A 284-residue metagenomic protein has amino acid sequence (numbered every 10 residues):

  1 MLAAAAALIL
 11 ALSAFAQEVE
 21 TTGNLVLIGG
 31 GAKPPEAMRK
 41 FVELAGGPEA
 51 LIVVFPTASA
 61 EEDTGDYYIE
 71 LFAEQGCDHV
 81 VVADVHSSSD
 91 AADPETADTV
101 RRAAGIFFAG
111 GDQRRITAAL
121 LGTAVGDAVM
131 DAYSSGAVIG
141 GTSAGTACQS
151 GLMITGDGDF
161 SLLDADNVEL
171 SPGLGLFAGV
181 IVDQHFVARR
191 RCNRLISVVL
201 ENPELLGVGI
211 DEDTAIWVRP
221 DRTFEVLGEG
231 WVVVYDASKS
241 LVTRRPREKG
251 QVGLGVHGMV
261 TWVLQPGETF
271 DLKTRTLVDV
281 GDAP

Functional and structural regions predicted by a protein language model:
A3-S13: Bacterial N-terminal signal peptides
Q17-P48, S59-Y67, F72-E74, D78 (+2 more regions): C-terminal and late-domain segments of enzyme folds
V53-T57: Short internal beta-strands
D84-D98: A structured beta-alpha segment of the ubiquitous adenosine-cofactor-binding alpha/beta core
T99-R102, G122-G136: Catalytic-core regions built around general acid/base machinery
F108-G110, V129-M153: Catalytic nucleophile loop
Q113-T123: Glycine/threonine-rich flexible loop motifs
